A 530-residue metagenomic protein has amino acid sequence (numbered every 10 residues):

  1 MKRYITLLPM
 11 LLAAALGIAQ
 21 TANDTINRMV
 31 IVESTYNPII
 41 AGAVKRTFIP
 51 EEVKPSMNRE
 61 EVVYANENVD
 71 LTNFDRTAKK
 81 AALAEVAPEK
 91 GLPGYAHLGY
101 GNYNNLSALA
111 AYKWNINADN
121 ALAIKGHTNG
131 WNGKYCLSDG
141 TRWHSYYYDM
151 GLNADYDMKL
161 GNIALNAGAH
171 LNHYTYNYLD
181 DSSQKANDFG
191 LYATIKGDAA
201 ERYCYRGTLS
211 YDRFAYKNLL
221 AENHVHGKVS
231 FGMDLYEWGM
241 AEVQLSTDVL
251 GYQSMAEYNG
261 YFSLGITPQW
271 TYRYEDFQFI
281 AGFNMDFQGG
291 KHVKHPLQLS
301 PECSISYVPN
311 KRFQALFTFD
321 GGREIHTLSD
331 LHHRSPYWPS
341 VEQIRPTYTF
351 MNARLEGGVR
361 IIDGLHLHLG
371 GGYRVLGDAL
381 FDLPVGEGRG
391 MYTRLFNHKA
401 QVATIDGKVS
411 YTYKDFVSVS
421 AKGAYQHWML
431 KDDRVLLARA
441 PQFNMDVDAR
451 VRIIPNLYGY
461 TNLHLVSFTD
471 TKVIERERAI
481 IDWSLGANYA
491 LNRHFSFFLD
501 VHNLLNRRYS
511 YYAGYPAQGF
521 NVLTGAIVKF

Functional and structural regions predicted by a protein language model:
D75-K80, A87-A96, Y100-D139, H144-L152 (+1 more regions): Outer-membrane beta-barrel translocator/receptor signature
L92, N104-L106, Y146-M150, S183-L191 (+8 more regions): Residues that define the transmembrane beta-barrel architecture of outer-membrane proteins
L98-N102, T128-N132, L160, L171-N177 (+11 more regions): Transmembrane beta-strands of outer-membrane beta-barrel pores
W114-I116, Y156-L160, I195-A199, F231-E237 (+10 more regions): Residue-level signature of outer-membrane beta-barrel architecture
D119-L122, N162-N166, A200-G207, Y236-V243 (+8 more regions): Repeated loop/turn-to-beta-strand initiation elements of outer-membrane beta-barrel proteins
E342-P346, R354-G358, H368-S418, D432-R434 (+1 more regions): Outer membrane beta-barrel strand-and-loop segments of large Gram-negative receptors, especially TonB-dependent
K399-F468: Gram-negative outer-membrane beta-barrel transporters
N488-Y489, H494-F498, A517-F530: Outer-membrane beta-barrel "beta-signal"
